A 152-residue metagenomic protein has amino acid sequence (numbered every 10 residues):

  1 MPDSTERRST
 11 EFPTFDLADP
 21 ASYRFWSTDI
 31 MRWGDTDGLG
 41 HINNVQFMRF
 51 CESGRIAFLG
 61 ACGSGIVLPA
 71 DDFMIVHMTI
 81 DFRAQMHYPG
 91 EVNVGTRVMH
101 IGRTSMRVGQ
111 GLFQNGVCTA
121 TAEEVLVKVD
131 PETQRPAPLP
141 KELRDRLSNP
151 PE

Functional and structural regions predicted by a protein language model:
M1-G95, M99-E152: Terminal targeting signals and extreme-terminal segments of soluble enzymes
